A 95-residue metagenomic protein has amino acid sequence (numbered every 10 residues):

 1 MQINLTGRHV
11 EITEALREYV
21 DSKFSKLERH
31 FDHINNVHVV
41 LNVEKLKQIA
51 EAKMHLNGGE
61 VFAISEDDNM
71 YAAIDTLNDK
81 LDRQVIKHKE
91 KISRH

Functional and structural regions predicted by a protein language model:
M1-H95: N-terminal, polar/charged subdomain of small-to-medium soluble alpha/beta proteins
